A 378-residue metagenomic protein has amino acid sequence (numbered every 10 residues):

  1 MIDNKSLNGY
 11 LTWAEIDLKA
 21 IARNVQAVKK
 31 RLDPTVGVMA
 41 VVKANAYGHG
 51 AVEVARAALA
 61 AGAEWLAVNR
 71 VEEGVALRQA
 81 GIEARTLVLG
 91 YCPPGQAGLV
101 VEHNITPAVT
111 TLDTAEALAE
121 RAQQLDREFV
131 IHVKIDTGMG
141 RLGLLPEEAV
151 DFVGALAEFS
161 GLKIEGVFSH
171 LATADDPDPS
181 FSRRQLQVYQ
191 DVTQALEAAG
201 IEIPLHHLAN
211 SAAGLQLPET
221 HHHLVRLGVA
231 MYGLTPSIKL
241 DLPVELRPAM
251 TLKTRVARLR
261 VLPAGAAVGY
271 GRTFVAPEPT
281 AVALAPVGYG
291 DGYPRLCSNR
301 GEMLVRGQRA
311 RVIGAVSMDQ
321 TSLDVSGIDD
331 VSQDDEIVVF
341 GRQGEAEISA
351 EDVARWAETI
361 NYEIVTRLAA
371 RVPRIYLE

Functional and structural regions predicted by a protein language model:
I2, L7-N8, T12-E15, A22-R23 (+2 more regions): Active-site-proximal beta-alpha core segment in soluble small-molecule metabolic enzymes
L18, V75-A80, K239-L246: C-terminal helical cap(s) of enzyme catalytic domains, especially alpha/beta-barrels
L32, V100, Q123-L125, H132 (+10 more regions): Solvent-exposed alpha-helices and their adjacent loops that cap or buttress functional pockets in soluble metabolic
T35, E202-L205, E347-A354: Flexible, glycine/charged-enriched surface loops at secondary-structure junctions
V88, I164, V256, V312-I313: A structural signal for short, hydrophobic beta-strand segments that form beta-sheets in beta-rich/all-beta domains
G138, A172, A212, A230 (+1 more regions): Catalytic metal-binding/acid-base residues of hydrolase active sites
D178-T280: Anionic-ligand-binding alpha/beta catalytic cores of soluble enzymes and soluble regulatory domains that recognize
V261-E378: C-terminal accessory subdomain/extension
